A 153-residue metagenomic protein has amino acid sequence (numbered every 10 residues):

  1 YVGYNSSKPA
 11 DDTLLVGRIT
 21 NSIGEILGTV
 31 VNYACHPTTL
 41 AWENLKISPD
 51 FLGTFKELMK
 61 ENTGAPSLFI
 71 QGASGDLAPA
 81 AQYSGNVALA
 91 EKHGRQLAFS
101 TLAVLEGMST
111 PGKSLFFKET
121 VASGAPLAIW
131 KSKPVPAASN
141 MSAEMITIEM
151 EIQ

Functional and structural regions predicted by a protein language model:
Y1-Q153: Non-catalytic substrate/cofactor recognition surfaces at enzyme active-site rims
